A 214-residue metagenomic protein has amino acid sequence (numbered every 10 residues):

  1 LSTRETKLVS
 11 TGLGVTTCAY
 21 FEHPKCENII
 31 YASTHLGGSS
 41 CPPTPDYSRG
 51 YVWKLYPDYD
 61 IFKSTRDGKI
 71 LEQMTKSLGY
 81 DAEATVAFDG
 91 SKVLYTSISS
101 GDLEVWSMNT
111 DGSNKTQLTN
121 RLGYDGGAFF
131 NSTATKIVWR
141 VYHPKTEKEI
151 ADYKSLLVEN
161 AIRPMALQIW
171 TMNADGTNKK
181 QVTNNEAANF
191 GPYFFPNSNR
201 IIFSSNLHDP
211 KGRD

Functional and structural regions predicted by a protein language model:
L1, S10-T16, A32-I61, Q73-D81 (+5 more regions): A flexible loop/linker signature enriched in serine peptidases of the S9 family
S2-R4, T65-K69, N109-S113, N173-T177: Short loop/turn segments that connect beta-strands within beta-propeller blades
F21, N28-H35: Eukaryotic helix-linker segments that join adjacent hydrophobic helices
H23-K25, F88-D89, S132-T133, P196-N197: Residue-level detector of Asp-centered blade-edge/turn motifs that repeat once per structural unit in beta-propeller
I29-I30, V93-L94, I137, I201-I202: Hydrophobic beta-strand positions that form the internal "hydrophobic ladder" of WD40/Gbeta-like beta-propeller blades
G123-G126, A134: Right-handed parallel beta-helix/beta-solenoid
